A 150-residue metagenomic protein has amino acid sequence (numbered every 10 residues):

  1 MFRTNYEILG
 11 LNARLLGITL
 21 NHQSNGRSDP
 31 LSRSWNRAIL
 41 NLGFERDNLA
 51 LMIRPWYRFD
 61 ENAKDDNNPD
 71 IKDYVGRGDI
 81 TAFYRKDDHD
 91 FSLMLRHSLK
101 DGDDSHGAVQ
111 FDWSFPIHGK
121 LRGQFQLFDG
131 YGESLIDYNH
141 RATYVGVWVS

Functional and structural regions predicted by a protein language model:
M1-D87, L95-H97, G102-D104, Q126-Y131 (+1 more regions): Outer-membrane pore/translocation modules
T19, T81, Q110-D112, W148: Generic hydrophobic/packing signal
D47, I117-L121, S150: Generic structural signal for short, solvent-exposed loop/turn connectors between secondary structure elements
D87-I117, L121: Glycine/small-residue-rich hydrophobic helix-like segments
P116, K120, F128-S134: Hydrophobic alpha-helical segments
A142-S150: Outer-membrane beta-barrel "beta-signal"
